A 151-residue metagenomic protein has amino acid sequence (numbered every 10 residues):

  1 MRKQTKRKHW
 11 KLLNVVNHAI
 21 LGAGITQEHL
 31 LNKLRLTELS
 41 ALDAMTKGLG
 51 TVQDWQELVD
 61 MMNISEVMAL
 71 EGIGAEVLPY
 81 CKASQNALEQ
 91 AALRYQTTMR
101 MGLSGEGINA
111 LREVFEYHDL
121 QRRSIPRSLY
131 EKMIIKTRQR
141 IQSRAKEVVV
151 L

Functional and structural regions predicted by a protein language model:
M1-H18: Short Lys/Arg-rich cationic patches that frequently serve as NLS/NoLS or arginine-rich RNA/DNA-binding motifs
R2-K3, R7, L31, Q90 (+3 more regions): General helical secondary-structure elements
H9-L12, Q27, W55: Intrinsically disordered, low-complexity regulatory segments of eukaryotic and viral DNA/chromatin-associated proteins
N14-G50, E76-G102, R140-V150: Short, flexible domain-boundary/linker segments around small modular repeats
H29-R35, Q53-D60, S104-G107, L111: Short amphipathic alpha-helical heptad-repeat segments
E57-Q90, E116, L120-T137: Extended intrinsically disordered, low-complexity coil regions enriched in Ser, Thr, Gly, Ala and often Pro
M99-L151: Amphipathic alpha-helical binding modules
